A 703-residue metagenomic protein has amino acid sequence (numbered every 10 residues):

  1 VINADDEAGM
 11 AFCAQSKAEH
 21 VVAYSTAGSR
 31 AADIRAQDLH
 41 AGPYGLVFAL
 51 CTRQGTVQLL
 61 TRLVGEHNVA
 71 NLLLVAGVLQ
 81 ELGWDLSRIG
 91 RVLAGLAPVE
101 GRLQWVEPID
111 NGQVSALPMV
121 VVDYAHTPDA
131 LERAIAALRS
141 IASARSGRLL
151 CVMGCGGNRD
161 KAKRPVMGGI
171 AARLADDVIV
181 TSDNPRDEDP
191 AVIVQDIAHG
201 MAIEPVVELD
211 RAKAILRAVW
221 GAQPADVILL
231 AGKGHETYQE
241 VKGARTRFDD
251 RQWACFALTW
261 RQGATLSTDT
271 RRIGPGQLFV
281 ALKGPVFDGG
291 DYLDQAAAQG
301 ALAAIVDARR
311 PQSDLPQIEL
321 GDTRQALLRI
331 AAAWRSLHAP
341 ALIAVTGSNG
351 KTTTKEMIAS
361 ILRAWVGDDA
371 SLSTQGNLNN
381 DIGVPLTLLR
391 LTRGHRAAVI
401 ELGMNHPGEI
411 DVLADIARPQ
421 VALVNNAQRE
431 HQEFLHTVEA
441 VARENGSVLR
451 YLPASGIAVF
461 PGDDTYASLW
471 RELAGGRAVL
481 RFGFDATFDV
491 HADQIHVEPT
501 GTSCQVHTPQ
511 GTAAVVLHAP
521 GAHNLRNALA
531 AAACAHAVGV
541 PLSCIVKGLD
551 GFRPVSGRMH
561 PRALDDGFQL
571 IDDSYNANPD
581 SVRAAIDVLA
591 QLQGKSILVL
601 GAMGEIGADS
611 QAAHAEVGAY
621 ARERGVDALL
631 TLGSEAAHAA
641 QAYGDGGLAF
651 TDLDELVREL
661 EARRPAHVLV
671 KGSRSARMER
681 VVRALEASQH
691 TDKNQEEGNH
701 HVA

Functional and structural regions predicted by a protein language model:
V1, A36, N71, V75 (+20 more regions): Residue-level signal for inorganic ion chemistry
I2-A4, M10-K17, T52, L73 (+6 more regions): Phosphate-binding loop of NTP-binding sites
D5-E7, H126-T127, C155-N158, N184-P185 (+10 more regions): Short glycine-rich anion-binding loops that position phosphate/pyrophosphate groups of nucleotides and phosphorylated
E7-A8, A32-Q37, V64, W84 (+8 more regions): N-terminal leader/targeting and accessory segments in enzymes
E7-T56, G95, V99-D110, R390-E430 (+2 more regions): Extended acidic/charged loop-beta regions that coordinate divalent cations and stabilize anionic phosphate/carboxylate
A18-G42, L60-E66, G90-G95, Q104 (+9 more regions): Beta-strand->loop->alpha-helix junctions that form or flank phosphate-binding loops in nucleotide-handling enzymes
P43, R53-D177, H199, A264 (+4 more regions): Nucleotide phosphate-binding/pyrophosphate-handling subdomain across enzymes that bind or process nucleotide phosphates
L117, M167-P224, A304-D314, S574 (+2 more regions): C-terminal helical cap/extension that packs against the catalytic core of soluble nucleotide-cofactor enzymes
